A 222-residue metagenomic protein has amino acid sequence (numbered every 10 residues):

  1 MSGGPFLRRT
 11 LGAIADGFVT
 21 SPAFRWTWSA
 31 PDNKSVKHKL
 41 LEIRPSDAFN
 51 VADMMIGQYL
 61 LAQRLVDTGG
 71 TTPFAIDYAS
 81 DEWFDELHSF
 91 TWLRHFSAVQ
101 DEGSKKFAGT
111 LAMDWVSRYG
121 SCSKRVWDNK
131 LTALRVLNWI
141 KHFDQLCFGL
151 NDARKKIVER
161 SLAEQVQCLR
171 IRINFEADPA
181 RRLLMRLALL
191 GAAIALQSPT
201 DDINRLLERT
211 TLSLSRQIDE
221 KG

Functional and structural regions predicted by a protein language model:
M1-G69: Extreme N-terminal leader/anchor segments
V19-S21, A52, D67, I76 (+3 more regions): Intrinsically disordered, low-complexity regions enriched in Ser/Pro/Gly/Gln/His and often acidic
T27, P31, A52, A62 (+5 more regions): Generic signature of intrinsically disordered, low-complexity segments enriched in small/polar residues
P45, Y78, F175: Residue-level detector of functional hotspots within protein domains
D47, P73-I76, M113: Hydrophobic alpha-helical segments, principally membrane-spanning helices and signal/leader peptides
G57, D77-Y78, G222: Glycine-centered flexibility motif
L61-R64, T68-F84, S97-D101: Asp/Glu-centered strand-loop micro-motifs enriched in Gly/Pro and often flanked by an aromatic residue
D81-G222: Aromatic-lined, polymer-binding surfaces characteristic of secreted/periplasmic polysaccharide-degrading enzymes
